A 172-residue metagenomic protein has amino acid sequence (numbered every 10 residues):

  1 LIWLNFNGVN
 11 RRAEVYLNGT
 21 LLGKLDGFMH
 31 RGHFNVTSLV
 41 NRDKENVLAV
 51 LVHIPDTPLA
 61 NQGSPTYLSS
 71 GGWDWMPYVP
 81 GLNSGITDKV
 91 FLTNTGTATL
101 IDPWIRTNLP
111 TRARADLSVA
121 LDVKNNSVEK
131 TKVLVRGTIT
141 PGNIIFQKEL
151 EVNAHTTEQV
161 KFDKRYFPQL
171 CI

Functional and structural regions predicted by a protein language model:
L1-T99, N126-S127: Accessory beta-strand-rich segments of carbohydrate-active enzymes
L4, V15, F34, V50 (+5 more regions): Preference for bulky hydrophobic residues occupying beta-strand positions in well-ordered beta-sheet regions
L17, R114-A154, E158-D163: Beta-strand-rich binding/interaction modules
L25-F28, L39-R42, T111, L150-Q159: Short proline/glycine- and polar residue-rich coil/turn motifs
R31-L39, T157-P168: Exposed aromatic-hydrophobic patches
V52, L59, D163-I172: Short Pro-Gly-centered beta-turn/loop motif in secreted/extracellular proteins
W73-W75, T87, V152, P168-I172: Tryptophan-centered motif/residue detector
N94-V128: Surface beta-strand/loop "capping" patches
